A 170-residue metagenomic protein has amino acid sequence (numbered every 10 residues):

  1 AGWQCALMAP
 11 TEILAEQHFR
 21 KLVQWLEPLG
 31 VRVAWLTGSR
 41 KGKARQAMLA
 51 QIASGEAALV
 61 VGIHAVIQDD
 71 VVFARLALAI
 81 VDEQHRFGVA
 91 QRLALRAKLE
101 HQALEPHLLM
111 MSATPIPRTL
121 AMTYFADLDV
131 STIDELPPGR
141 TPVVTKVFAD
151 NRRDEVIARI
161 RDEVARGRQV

Functional and structural regions predicted by a protein language model:
A1-V170: Inter-lobe coupling/hinge segments of SF2-like helicase ATPases
